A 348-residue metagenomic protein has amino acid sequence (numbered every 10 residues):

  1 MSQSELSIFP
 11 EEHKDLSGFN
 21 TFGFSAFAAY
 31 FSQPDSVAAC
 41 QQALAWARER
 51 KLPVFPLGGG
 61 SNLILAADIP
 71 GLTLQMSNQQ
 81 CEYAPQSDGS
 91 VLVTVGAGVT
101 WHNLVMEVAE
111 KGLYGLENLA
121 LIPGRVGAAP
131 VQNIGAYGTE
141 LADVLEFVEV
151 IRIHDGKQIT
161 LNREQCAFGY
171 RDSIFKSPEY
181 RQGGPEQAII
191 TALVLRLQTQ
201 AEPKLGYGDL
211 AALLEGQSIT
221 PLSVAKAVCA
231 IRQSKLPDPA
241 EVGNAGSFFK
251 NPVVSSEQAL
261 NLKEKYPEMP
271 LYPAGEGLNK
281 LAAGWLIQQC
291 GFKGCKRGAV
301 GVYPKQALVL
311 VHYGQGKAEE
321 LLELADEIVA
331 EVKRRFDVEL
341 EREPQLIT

Functional and structural regions predicted by a protein language model:
M1-S7, T160, T220: A generic structural signal for ordered secondary structure
S2-H154: Anion-binding (especially nucleotide phosphate/pyrophosphate-binding) glycine-rich loop and adjoining beta-alpha core
G18-T21, L63, Q158-V311, Q315-E320 (+1 more regions): Phosphate/pyrophosphate- and phosphate-bearing ligand-binding catalytic cores of soluble enzymes
E49, E110, Q289, R334-R335: Residues at alpha-helix termini
I328: Phosphate/pyrophosphate-binding loops and the adjoining catalytic core of nucleotide-dependent enzymes
